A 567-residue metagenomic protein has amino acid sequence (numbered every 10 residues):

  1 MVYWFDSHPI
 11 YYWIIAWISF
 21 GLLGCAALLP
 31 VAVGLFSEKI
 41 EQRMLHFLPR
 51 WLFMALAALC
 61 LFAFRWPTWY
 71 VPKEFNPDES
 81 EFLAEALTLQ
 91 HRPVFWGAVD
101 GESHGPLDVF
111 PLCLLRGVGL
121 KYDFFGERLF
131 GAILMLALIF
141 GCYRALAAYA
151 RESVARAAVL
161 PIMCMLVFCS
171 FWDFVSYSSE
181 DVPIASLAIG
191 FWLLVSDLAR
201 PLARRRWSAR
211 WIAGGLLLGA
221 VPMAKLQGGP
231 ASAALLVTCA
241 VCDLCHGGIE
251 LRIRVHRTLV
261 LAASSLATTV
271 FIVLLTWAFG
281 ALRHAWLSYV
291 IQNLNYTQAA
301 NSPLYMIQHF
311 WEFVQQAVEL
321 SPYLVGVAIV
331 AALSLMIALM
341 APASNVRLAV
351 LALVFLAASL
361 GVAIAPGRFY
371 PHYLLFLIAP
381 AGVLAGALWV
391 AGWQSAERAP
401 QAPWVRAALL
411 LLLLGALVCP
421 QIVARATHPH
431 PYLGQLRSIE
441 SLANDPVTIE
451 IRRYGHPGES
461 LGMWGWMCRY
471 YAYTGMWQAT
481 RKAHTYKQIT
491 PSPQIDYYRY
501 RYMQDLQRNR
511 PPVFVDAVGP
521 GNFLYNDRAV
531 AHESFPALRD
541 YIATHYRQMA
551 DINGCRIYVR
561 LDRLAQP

Functional and structural regions predicted by a protein language model:
G24-I40, E319-V346, L353, A357-A358: Hydrophobic, aromatic-rich transmembrane alpha-helices and their immediate juxtamembrane boundary segments
S103, G229-A233, V237, A426-H430 (+3 more regions): Short periplasmic/luminal acceptor-recognition loop of GT-C membrane glycosyltransferases, typified by
P106, F110, V118-F140: Loop-to-helix entry region of an early transmembrane alpha helix in multi-pass inner-membrane enzymes
C142-V167, I184-A185, L202-R205, V350: Transmembrane-helix signature of polytopic, membrane-embedded enzymes that assemble or transfer cell-envelope glycans
A150-S153, A188-A213, L244-I249, Y323-R347 (+1 more regions): Membrane-interface transmembrane helices that cradle and orient dolichyl/undecaprenyl
W207-L226, S232-V237, A267, L356-A365: Membrane-interface alpha helices of multi-pass inner-membrane proteins
P230, L360-V362, P366-W404: Hydrophobic/aromatic-rich transmembrane helices and adjacent perimembrane loops
A231-L266, M336-A343, V383, W389-A399: Perimembrane helix-loop-helix junctions
